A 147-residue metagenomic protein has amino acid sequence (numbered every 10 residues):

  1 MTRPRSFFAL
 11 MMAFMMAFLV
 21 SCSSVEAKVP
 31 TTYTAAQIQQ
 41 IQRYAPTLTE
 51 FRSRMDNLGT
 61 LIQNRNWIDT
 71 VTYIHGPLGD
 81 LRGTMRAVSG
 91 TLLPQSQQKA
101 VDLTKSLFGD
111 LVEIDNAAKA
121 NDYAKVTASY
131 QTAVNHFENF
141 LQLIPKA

Functional and structural regions predicted by a protein language model:
M1-M11: Bacterial N-terminal signal peptides that target proteins for export
F18-S21: C-terminal motif of bacterial Sec signal peptides marking the signal peptidase cleavage site
S23-T72: Immediate post-signal-peptide N-terminus of mature secreted/exported proteins
R52-I62, R82-S89, L111-A118, F137-I144: A structural signal for well-ordered alpha-helices, especially hydrophobic packing surfaces of coiled-coils
R65-D69, I114-A128: Short helix-adjacent coil turns
V71-G76, Q97-K105, A124-V134: Short, charged, amphipathic alpha-helical segments
L81-V101: Short, solvent-exposed, charged loop/turn and helix-capping segments that join or cap alpha-helices on peripheral
N121, T127-A147: C-terminal partner/receptor-binding element of secreted or periplasmic proteins
